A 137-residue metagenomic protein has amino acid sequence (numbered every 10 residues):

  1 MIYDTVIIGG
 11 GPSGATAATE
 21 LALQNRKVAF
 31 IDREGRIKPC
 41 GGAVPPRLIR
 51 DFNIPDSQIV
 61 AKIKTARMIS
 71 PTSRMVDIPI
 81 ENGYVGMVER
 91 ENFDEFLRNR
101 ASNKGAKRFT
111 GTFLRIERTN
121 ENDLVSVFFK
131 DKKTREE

Functional and structural regions predicted by a protein language model:
V6-I8, T19-C40: Glycine-rich FAD pyrophosphate-binding loop
G11: Glycine-rich NAD(P) Rossmann-fold beta1-alpha1 loop
G14-A15: N-terminal Rossmann-fold NAD(P) dinucleotide-binding loop
T19, L23, R50, N99 (+1 more regions): Short, well-ordered alpha-helices that flank and scaffold nucleotide-derived cofactor binding pockets
G35-I37, P45, L114: Short active-site-proximal "capping" loops at secondary-structure junctions
G42-S73: N-terminal glycine-rich dinucleotide-binding loop that anchors FAD/FMN and/or NAD(P) in oxidoreductases
K62, M68-E137: Conserved N-terminal helical subregion
